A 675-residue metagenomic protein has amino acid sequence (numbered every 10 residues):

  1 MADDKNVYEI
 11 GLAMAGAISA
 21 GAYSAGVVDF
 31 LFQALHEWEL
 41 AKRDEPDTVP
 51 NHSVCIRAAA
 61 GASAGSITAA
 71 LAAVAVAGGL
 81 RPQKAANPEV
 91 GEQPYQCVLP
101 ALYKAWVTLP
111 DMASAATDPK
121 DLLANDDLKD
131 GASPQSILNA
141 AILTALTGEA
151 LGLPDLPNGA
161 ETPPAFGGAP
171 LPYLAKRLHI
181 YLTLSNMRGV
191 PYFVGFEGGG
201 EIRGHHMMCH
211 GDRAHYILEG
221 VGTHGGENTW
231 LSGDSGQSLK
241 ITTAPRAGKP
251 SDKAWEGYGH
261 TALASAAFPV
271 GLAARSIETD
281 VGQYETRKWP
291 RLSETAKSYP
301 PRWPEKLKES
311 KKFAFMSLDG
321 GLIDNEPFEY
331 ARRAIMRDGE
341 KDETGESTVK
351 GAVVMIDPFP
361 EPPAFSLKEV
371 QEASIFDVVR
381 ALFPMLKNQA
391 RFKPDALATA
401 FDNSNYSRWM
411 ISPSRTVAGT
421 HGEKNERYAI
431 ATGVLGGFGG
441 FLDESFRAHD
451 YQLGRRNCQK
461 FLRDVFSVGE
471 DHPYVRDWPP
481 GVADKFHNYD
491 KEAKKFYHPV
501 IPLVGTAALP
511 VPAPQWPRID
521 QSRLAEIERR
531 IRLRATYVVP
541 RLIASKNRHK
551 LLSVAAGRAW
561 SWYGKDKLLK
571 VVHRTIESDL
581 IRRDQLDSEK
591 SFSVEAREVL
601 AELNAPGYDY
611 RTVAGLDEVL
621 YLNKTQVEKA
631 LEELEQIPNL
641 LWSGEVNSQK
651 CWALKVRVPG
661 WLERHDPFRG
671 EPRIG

Functional and structural regions predicted by a protein language model:
M1-A596, D609: Patatin-like phospholipase
A596-N604, E628: Hydrophobic residues on short alpha-helical segments
L603-Y608, E633: Short helix-capping/hinge SLiMs at alpha-helix to coil transitions
Y608-V619: Short acidic, hydrophobic short linear motifs in intrinsically disordered regions
L622-E633: Short amphipathic alpha-helical interaction segments
E633-P672: Charged low-complexity interaction tracts in eukaryotic proteins
